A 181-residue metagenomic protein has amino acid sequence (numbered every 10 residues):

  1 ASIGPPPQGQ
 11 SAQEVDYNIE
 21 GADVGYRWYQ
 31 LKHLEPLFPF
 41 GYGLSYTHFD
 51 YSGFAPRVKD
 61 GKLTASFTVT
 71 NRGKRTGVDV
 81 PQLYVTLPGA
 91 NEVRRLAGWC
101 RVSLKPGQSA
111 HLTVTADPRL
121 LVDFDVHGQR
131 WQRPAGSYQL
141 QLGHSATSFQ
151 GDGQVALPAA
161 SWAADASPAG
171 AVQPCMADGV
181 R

Functional and structural regions predicted by a protein language model:
A1-V78, Y84-T86, P134-A135, Q139-G143 (+2 more regions): Secreted, periplasmic, or luminal enzymes acting at the cell surface/secretory milieu
D50, A55-R57, T68, C100-K105 (+2 more regions): Generic structural detector for well-ordered beta-strands
K62-T64, S109-T113, Q150-D152: Intrinsic-disorder/low-complexity, polar/charged segments enriched in Ser/Thr/Lys/Arg/Asp/Glu/Gln
T76-L83, R95, F124-H127, G151: Short, hydrophobic/aromatic beta-strand segments
Y84-T86, C100, R130: Short, solvent-exposed amphipathic alpha-helical segments in soluble enzyme and RNA/protein-processing domains
N91-V126: Intrinsically disordered, low-complexity Pro/Gly/Ser/Thr-rich segments with frequent PxxP/GP/PP motifs and embedded
T115-S145: Short, surface-exposed ligand- or partner-binding patches at beta-edge/loop junctions that are enriched in aromatics
